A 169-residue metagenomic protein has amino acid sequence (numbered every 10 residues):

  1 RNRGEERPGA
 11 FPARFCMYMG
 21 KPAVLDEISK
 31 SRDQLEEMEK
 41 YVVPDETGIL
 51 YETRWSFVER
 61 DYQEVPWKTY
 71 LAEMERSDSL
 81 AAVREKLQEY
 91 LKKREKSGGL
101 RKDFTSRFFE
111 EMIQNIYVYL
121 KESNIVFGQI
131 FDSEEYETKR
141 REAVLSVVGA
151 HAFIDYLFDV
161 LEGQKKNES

Functional and structural regions predicted by a protein language model:
R1-S169: Cytosolic nucleotide-utilizing catalytic cores of signal-transduction proteins
